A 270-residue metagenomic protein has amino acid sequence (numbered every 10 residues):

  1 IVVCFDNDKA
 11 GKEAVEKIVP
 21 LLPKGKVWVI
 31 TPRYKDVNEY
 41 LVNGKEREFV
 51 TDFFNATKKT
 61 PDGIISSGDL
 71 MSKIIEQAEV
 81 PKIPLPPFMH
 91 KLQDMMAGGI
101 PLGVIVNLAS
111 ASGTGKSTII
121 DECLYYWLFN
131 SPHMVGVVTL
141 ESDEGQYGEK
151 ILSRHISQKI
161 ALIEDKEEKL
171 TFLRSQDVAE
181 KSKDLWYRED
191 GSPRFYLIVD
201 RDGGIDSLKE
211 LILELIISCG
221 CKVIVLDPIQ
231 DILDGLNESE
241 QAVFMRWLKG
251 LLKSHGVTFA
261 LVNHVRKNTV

Functional and structural regions predicted by a protein language model:
I1-E76: TOPRIM fold recognition
V2-C4, N107, V223-D227, A260: Structural motif
F5-V15, G203-G204, P228-E238, R266-T269: Acidic, metal-coordinating catalytic cores used for nucleic-acid/nucleotide bond scission and strand-transfer chemistry
K17-L21, D36, D52, C123 (+3 more regions): Alpha-helical scaffold elements adjacent to nucleotide-binding pockets in ATP/GTP-utilizing enzyme cores
D62-Q158, I217: The Walker A/P-loop phosphate-binding site
F129, A242-K267: Substrate-engagement module of ASCE P-loop NTPases
S131-E238, V243, G250: Conserved inter-motif catalytic segment of the P-loop NTP-binding fold
I151, T269-V270: Short regulatory helix/loop adjacent to the ATP-binding pocket of P-loop NTPases
